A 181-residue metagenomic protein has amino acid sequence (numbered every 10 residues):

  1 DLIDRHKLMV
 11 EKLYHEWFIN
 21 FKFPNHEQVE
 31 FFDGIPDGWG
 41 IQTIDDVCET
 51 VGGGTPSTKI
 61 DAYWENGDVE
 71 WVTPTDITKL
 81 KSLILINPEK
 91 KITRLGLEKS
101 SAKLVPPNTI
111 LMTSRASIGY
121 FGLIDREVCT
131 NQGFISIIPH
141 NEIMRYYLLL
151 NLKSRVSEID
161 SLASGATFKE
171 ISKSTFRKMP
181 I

Functional and structural regions predicted by a protein language model:
D1-P24, E142-Y146, L150, S154-E158 (+2 more regions): Amphipathic alpha-helical coiled-coil/heptad-repeat segments
D1-T55, N66, K178: Non-catalytic DNA-recognition/assembly elements of restriction-modification systems
F31, P56-S57, I86, V105: Flexible, glycine/threonine-enriched loop-and-boundary segments that flank and lead into catalytic domains of large
G40-K81, G96-S101, S164: Low-complexity, Lys/Gly-biased intrinsically disordered segments
T50-G53, Y120, S157-S161: Conserved helix-loop functional segments at active or binding sites
T73-P74, E89-K153, L162-G165, S172 (+1 more regions): A short beta-sheet element
T78-K91: Short, basic/aromatic beta-hairpin or loop at an interaction surface
